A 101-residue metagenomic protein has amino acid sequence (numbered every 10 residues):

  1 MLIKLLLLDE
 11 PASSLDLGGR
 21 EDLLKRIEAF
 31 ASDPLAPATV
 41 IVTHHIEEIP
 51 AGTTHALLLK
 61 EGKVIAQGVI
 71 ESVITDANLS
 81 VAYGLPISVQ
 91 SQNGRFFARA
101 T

Functional and structural regions predicted by a protein language model:
L6-E10: Catalytic Walker B motif of ABC-type/P-loop ATPase nucleotide-binding domains
D16: ABC-family nucleotide-binding domains
R20-L35: Helical segment within the ABC ATPase nucleotide-binding domain
T43-H44: H-loop/switch region of ABC-family ATPase nucleotide-binding domains
I49-A51: A short, surface-exposed alpha-helical micro-motif characterized by mixed small hydrophobic and charged/polar residues
Q67-G68: ABC ATPase "signature
S80-T101: ABC ATPase nucleotide-binding domains
